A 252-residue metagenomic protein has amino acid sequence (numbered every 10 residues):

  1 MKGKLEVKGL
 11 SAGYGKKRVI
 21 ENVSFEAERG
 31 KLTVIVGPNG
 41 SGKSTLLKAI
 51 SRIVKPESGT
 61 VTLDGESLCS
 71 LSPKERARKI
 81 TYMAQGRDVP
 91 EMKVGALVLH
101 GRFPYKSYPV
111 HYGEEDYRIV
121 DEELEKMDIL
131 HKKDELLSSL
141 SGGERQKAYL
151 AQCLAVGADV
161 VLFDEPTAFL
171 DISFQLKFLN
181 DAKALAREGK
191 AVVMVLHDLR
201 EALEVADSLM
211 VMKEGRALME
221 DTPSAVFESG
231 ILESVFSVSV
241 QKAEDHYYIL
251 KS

Functional and structural regions predicted by a protein language model:
V36-P38: The feature captures the beta-strand-to-loop junction immediately N-terminal to the Walker
S51: Helix-to-loop junction immediately C-terminal to a conserved catalytic motif
G59-S67, R76: Conserved ABC transporter NBD signature motif
H111, L136-L140: Conserved ABC ATPase signature
E114-K132, G157: Conserved ABC ATPase "signature" region
V161-E165: Catalytic Walker B motif of ABC-type/P-loop ATPase nucleotide-binding domains
E233-S252: ABC ATPase nucleotide-binding domains
